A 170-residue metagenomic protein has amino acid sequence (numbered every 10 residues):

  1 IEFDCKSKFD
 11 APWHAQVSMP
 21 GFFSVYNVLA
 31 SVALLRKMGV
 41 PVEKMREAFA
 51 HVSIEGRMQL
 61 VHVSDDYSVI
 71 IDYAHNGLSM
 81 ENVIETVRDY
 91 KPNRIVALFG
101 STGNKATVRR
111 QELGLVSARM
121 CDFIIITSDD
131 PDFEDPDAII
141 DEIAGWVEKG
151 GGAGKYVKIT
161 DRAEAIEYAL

Functional and structural regions predicted by a protein language model:
I1-F3: A short, compositionally biased
S7-F123: Nucleotide phosphate-binding/pyrophosphate-handling subdomain across enzymes that bind or process nucleotide phosphates
G114-A169: C-terminal helical cap/extension that packs against the catalytic core of soluble nucleotide-cofactor enzymes
